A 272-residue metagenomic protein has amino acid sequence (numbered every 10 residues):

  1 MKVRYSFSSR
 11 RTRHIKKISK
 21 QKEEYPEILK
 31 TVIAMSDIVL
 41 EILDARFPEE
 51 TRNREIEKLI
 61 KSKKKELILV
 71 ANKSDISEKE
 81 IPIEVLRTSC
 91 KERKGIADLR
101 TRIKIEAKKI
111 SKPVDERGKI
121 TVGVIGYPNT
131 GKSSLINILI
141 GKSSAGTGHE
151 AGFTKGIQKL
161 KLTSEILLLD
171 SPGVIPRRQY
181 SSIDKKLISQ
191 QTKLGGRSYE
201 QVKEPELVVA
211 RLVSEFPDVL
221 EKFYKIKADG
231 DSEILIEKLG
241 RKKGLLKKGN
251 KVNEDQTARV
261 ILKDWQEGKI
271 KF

Functional and structural regions predicted by a protein language model:
M1-V39, R46-F47, R52-R54, K58-L67 (+2 more regions): Helix-rich effector regions associated with P-loop NTPase G domains
L40-L43, R87, G146: Short catalytic-loop micro-motif centered on adjacent basic/acidic residues
E55, D98-R102, I138, R211: Alpha-helical scaffold elements adjacent to nucleotide-binding pockets in ATP/GTP-utilizing enzyme cores
K65-I68, S74-Y127, S144: Canonical P-loop GTPase G-domain recognition
G95, G131, L167: Short phosphate-engaging motifs
A97, S133, R259: Short alpha-helical basic/polar micro-motif
I110-D115, N137, S143-H149, V219-L220: Short, structured loop/turn "capping" segments at alpha-beta junctions
T121-T147, S171: Glycine-rich phosphate-binding P-loop
